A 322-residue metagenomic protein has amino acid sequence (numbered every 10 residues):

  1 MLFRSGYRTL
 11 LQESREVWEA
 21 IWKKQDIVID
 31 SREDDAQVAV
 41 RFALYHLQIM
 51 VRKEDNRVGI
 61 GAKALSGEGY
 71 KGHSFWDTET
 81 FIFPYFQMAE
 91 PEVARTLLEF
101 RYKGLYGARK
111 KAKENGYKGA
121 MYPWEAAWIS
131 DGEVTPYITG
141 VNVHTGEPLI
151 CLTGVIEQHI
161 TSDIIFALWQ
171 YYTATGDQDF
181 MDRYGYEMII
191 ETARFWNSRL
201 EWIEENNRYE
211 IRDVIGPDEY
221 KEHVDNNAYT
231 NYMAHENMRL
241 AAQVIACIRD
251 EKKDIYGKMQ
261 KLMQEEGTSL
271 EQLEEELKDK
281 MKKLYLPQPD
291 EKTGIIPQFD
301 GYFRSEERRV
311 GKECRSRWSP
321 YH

Functional and structural regions predicted by a protein language model:
M1-Y70: Acidic/polar, glycine-enriched structural segments that form the non-catalytic walls/loops of the carbohydrate-binding
K24-V28, Y45-M50, T80-P91, D163-Q178 (+3 more regions): Well-ordered alpha-helical scaffold segments within catalytic/enzyme domains
I29-Q37, K53-D55, M88-L98, Y172-E187 (+1 more regions): Structural helix-adjacent loops and short alpha-helical linkers that scaffold large soluble proteins
F42-I49, F100-G107, M121, G140 (+5 more regions): Alpha-helical scaffold segments in carbohydrate-active enzymes
V51-S66, E92-F166, Y172, D179-R183 (+1 more regions): Helix-terminus loop motifs that line ligand-binding clefts
S66-W76, P148-T161, D218-N231, R315: Solvent-exposed loop and edge beta-strand segments that line ligand/cofactor-binding and catalytic clefts
F195-S269, L273: Acidic/histidine-rich catalytic neighborhood
G311-H322: Positively charged, low-complexity/disordered segments
